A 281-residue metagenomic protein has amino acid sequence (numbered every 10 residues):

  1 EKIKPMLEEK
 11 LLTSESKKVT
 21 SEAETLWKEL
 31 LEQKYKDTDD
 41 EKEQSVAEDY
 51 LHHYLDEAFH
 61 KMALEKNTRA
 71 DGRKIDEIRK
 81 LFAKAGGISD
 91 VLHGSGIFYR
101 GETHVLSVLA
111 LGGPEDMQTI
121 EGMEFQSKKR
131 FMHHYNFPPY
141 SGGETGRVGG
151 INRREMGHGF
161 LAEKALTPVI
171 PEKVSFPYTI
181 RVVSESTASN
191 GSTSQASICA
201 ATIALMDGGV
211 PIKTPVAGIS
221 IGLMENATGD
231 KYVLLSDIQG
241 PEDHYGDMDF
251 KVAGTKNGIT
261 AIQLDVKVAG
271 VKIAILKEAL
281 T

Functional and structural regions predicted by a protein language model:
E1-E15, L205-T281: Mobile "lid/hinge" segments at catalytic clefts and subdomain interfaces of large enzymes
K2-F125, T281: Extended amphipathic alpha-helical scaffolds
A85-I88, S95-F98, T119-E124, P168-E172 (+3 more regions): A generic local secondary-structure boundary/capping motif
D90-G101, S186-A200: Glycine/serine-rich anion-binding loops at beta->alpha junctions that coordinate negatively charged ligand groups
S95-Y178, G258-V268, K272-K277: Glycine-rich, flexible beta-strand/loop modules in the N-terminal catalytic cores of phosphate-handling
S107-L109, S197-G209: Alpha-helical support elements that line or immediately flank enzyme active sites and cofactor-binding pockets
L111-E115, F137-P139, S184-N190, S220-A227 (+2 more regions): Acidic, glycine-rich active-site loops and adjacent beta-strand->loop/helix elements that engage anionic groups
G146-N152, S184-S192: A short glycine/serine-rich beta->alpha loop
